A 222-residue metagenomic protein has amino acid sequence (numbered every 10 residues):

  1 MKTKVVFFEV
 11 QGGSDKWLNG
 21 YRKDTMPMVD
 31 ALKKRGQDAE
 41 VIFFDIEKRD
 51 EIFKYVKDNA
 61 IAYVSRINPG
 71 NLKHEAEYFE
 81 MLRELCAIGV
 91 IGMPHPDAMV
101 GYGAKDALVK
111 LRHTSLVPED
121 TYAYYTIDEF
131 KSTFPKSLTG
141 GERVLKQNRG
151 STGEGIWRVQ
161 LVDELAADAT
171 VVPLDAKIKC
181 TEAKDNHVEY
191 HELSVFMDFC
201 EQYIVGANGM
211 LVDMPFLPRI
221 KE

Functional and structural regions predicted by a protein language model:
M1-V6: Extreme N-terminal starter segment of soluble prokaryotic enzymes
F8-V10: Short hydrophobic segments within beta-strands
G12-T133: Conserved N-proximal alpha/beta basic substrate-recognition cap immediately N-terminal to, or forming the N-lobe
M28, L108-V109, K131, R143-L145 (+1 more regions): Intrinsically disordered, low-complexity boundary segments flanking structured domains
A62-R66, V144, V212: Structural motif
K110-T170: Hydrophobic alpha-helical segments and helix pairs
G141, G153-E222: Phosphate-binding site of ATP-dependent enzymes
